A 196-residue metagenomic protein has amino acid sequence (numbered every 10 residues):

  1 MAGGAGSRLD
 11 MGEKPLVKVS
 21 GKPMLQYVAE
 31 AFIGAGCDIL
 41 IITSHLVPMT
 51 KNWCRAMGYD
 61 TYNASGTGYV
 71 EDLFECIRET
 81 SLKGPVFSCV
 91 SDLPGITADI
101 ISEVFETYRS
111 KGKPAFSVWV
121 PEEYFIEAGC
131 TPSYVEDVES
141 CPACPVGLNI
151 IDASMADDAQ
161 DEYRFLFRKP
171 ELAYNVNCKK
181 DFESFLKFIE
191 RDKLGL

Functional and structural regions predicted by a protein language model:
M1-G12: N-terminal nucleotide-binding beta1-loop-alpha1 segment
L9, T50-C54, C76, V104 (+1 more regions): Hydrophobic packing residues within well-ordered alpha-helices of enzyme cores
E13-K18: Short glycine-enriched, charge-decorated loop/helix-capping segments at active-site entrances that position
M24-P85, D99, A143: Conserved N-terminal catalytic core of the sugar/cofactor nucleotidyltransferase
F87-C89: Short aromatic-hydrophobic micro-motifs that form the base-stacking/packing surface for donor nucleotide recognition
S91-P94: The conserved acidic donor/metal-binding loop of glycosyltransferases
I96-K180, K187: Conserved core of the sugar-phosphate nucleotidyltransferase
E183-L196: C-terminal catalytic/acceptor-binding lobe
